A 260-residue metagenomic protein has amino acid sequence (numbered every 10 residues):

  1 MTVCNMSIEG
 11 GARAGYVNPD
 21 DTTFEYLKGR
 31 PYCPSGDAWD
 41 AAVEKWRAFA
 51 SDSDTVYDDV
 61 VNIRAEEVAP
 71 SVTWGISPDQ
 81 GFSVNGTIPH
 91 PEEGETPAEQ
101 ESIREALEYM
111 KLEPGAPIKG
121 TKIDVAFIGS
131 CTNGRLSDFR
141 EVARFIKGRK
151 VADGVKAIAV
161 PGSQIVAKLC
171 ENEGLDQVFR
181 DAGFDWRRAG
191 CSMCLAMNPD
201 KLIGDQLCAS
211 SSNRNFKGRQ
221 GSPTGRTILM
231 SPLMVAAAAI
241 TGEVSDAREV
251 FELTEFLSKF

Functional and structural regions predicted by a protein language model:
M1-F260: Fe-S-dependent hydro-lyases/dehydratases of central metabolism
